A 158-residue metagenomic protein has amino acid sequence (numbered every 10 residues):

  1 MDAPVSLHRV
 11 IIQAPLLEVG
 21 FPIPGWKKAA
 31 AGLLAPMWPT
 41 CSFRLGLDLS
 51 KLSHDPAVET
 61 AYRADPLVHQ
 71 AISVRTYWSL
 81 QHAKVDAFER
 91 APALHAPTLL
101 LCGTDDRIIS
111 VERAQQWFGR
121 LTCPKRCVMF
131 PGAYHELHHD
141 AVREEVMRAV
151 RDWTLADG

Functional and structural regions predicted by a protein language model:
M1-I12, E18: Conserved hydrolase catalytic core segment
I11, L99-L101, V128: Hydrophobic/aromatic beta-strand patches that form the interior of the parallel beta-sheet core in alpha/beta enzyme
P22-R63: Helix-rich cap/lid subdomain of alpha/beta-hydrolase
Q70, D105-I109, E136: Acidic catalytic loop of the alpha/beta-hydrolase fold
I72-R90: Active-site nucleophile elbow and catalytic-triad environment of alpha/beta-hydrolase enzymes
L94, L100-C102, D106: Short beta-strand/loop motif that positions the catalytic acidic residue of the alpha/beta-hydrolase fold
A96, S110-G119: Short alpha-helix in the alpha/beta-hydrolase fold that links the catalytic acid
P124-G158: Catalytic active-site module of serine/aspartate enzymes centered on a nucleophile-bearing elbow/loop
